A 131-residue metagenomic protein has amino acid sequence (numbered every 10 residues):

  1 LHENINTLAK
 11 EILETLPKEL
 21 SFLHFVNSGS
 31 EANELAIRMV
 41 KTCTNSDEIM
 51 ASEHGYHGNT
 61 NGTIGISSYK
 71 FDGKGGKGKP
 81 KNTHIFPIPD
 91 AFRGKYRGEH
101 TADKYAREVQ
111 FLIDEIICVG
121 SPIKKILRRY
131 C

Functional and structural regions predicted by a protein language model:
L1-S46: Glycine-rich loop-to-alpha-helix module at the N-terminal edge of alpha/beta enzyme cores
E3, H24, M50-G55, I126-Y130: Beta-strand segments within the central parallel beta-sheet cores of soluble alpha/beta enzyme folds
K18-S21, T44-E48, K79-N82, I123-I126: Short coil/turn connectors at secondary-structure junctions
F25, A32, H54, G58-N61: Short glycine- and Lys/Arg-enriched binding-loop motifs that mark or flank ligand-binding interfaces
S28, S52-H54, I88: Cofactor-binding loop segments of dinucleotide-utilizing enzymes, especially the Rossmann-like FAD- and NAD(P)+-binding
T42-G58: Conserved PLP-anchoring active-site segment centered on the Schiff-base-forming lysine
Y56-C131: PLP-dependent aminotransferase-class I/II
